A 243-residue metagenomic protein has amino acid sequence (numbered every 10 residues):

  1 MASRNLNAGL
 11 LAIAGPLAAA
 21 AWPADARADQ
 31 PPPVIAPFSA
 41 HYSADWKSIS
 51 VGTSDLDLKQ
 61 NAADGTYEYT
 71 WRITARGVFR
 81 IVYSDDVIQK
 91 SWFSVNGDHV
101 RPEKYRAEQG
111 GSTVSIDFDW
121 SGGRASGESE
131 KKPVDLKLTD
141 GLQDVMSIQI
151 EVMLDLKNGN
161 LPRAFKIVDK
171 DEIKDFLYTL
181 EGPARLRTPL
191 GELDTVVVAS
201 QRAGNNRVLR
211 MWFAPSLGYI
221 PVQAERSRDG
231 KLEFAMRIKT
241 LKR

Functional and structural regions predicted by a protein language model:
M1-I13: Bacterial N-terminal signal peptides that target proteins for export
S3-R4, P37, D144, I148 (+1 more regions): Hydrophobic alpha-helical segments and their boundary regions
P16-L17, E225: N-terminal processing/targeting junctions
A19-A28: Boundary at the C-terminal end of the N-terminal hydrophobic targeting segment
R27-P32, D144, I150-L156: N-terminal trafficking/processing presequences and adjacent post-cleavage segments of proteins routed to secretion
D29-W120, K157-R243: Acidic, serine/threonine-rich low-complexity disordered tracts
G110-E151: Hydrophobic, well-structured mid-protein blocks that either form specific transmembrane helices
